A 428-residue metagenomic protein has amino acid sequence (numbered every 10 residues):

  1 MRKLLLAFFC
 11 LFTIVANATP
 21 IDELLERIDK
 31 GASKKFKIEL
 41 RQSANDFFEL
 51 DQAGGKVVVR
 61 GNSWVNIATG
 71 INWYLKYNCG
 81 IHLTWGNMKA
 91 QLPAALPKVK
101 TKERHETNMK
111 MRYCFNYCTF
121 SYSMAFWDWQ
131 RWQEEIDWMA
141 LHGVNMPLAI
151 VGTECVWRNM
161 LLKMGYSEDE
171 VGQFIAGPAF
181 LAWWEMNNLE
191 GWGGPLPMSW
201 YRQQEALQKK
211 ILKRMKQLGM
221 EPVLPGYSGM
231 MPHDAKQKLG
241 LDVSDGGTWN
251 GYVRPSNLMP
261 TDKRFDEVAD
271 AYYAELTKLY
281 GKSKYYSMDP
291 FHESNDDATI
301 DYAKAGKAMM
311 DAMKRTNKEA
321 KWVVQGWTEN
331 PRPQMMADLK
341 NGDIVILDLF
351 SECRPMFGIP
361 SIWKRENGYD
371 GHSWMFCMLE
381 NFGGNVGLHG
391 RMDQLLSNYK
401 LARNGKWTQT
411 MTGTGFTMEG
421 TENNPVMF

Functional and structural regions predicted by a protein language model:
M1-T19: Bacterial Sec-dependent N-terminal signal peptides
N17-M109: Contiguous, structured surface segment used for ligand recognition
P20-L24, I67, I71, R131-E135 (+5 more regions): Stable alpha-helical elements in mature extracytoplasmic
F47-L50, M124-E134: Short, polar loop/linker segments at the starts of domains and inter-domain junctions
K56-G61, S121-F126, M198-S199: Second-shell loop/turn segments in exported
I71-W73, W127-W132, L161-M164: "Short basic amphipathic alpha-helical interaction patches in structured regions
H82, G86-L96, F115-T119, A140 (+3 more regions): Catalytic-core regions of glycoside hydrolase
M109-D128, M139: Active-site-adjacent substrate/metal-binding segments within catalytic domains of carbohydrate-active enzymes
